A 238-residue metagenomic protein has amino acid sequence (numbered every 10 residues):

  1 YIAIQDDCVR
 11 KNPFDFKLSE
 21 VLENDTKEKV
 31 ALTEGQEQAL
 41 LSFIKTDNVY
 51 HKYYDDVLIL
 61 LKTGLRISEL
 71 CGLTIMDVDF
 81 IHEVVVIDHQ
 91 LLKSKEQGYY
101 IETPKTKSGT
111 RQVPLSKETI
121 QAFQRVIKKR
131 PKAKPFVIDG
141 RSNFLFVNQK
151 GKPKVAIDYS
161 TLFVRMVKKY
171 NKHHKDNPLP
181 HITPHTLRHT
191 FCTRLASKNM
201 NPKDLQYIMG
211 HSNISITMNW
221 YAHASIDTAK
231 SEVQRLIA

Functional and structural regions predicted by a protein language model:
A3-P13, F80-H82, H89, I127-V137 (+1 more regions): Proline-centered turn/helix-capping motifs that create local helix->coil transitions or kinks
D7, Q97-G98, G151: Detector for glycine-centered tight turns/loop "hinges" at secondary-structure junctions
V9-I67, C71-L73, I81, S108-T110 (+2 more regions): Basic, Lys/Arg- and aromatic-enriched nucleic-acid-binding interface segment
L18, T33, L41, D88 (+3 more regions): Residue-level detector of conserved, well-ordered beta-strand and adjacent loop positions that form binding/recognition
S19, G72-P131: Conserved tyrosine-mediated DNA breakage-rejoining catalytic core shared by Y-recombinases
S42-H51, V113, K129-F144, K150-P153 (+2 more regions): Short, basic (Lys/Arg/His-rich) helix/loop patches that form interaction surfaces in the mid-to-C-terminal regions
D77-V84, M200-N219: Short, polar N-cap/turn motifs at the start of nucleic acid-interacting alpha helices
E96-I101, K198, N219, H223-A238: DNA/chromatin major-groove-contacting recognition/catalytic segments
